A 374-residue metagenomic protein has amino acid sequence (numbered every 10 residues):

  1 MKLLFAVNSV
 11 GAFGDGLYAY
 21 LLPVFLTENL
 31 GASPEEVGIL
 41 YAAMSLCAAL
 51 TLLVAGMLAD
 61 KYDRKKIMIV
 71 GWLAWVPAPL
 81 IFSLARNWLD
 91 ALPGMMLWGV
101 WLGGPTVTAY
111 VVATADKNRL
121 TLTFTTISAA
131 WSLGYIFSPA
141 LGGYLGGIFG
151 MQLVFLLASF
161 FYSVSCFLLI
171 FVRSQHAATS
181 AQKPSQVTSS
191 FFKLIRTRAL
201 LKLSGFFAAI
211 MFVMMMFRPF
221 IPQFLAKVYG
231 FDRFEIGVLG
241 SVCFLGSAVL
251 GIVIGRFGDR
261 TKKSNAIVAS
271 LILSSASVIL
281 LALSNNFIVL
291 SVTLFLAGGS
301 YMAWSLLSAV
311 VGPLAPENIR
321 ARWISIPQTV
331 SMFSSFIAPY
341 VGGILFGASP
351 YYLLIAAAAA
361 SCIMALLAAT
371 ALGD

Functional and structural regions predicted by a protein language model:
M1, S174-S204: Juxtamembrane intracellular "pre-TM" segments in multi-pass secondary transporters
M1-S45, L201-F206, M211-Y229, I236: Helix-loop boundary and gating motifs at the non-cytosolic
S9, A78, L89-G103, V289-M302: Hydrophobic core of transmembrane alpha-helices in multi-pass small-molecule transporters, especially MFS/SLC-type
S45-L53, Y135-I136, F244-I252, S335-F336: Residue-level signature of mid-helix packing/kink "hotspots" within the transmembrane helices of 12-pass Major
L50-F82, G258-T261: Conserved MFS/SLC helix-loop-helix module at the cytosolic interface between two early adjacent transmembrane helices
K66-L80, S159, N265-I279: Structural signature of the two symmetry-related core transmembrane helices
M96-W131: Cytoplasmic helix-loop-helix junction between adjacent transmembrane helices in 12-TM secondary transporters
G103-A115, M302-A315: Intracellular juxtamembrane helix-capping segments at the cytosolic ends of symmetry-related transmembrane helices
